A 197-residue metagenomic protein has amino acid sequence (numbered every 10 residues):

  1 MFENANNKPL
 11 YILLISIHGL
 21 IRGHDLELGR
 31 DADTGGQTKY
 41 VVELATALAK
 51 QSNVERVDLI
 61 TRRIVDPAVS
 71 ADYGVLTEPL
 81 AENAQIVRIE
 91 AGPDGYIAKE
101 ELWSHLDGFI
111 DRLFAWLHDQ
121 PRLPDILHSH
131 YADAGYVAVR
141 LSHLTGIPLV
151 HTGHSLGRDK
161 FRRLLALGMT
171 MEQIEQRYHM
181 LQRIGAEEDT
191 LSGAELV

Functional and structural regions predicted by a protein language model:
M1-V197: Catalytic cores of nucleotide-sugar-dependent glycosyltransferases that transfer UDP/GDP/TDP-activated
